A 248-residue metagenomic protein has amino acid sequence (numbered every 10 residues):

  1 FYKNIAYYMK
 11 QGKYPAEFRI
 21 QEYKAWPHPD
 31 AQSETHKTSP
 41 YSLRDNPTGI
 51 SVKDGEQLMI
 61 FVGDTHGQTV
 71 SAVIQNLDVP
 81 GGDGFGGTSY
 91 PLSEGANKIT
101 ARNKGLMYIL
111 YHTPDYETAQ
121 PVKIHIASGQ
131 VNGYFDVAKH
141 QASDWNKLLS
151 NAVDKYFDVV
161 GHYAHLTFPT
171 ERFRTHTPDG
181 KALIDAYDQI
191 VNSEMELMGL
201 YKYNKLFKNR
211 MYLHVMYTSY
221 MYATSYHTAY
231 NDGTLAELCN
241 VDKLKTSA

Functional and structural regions predicted by a protein language model:
F1-D136: Beta-strand-enriched, solvent-exposed domains that form extended recognition/catalytic surfaces
F1-Y2, G55, Q141, Y163 (+2 more regions): Helix N-terminus capping/helix-initiation residues
H28, H36, H66, H112 (+6 more regions): Histidine (H) residue identity feature
P40-L43, Y90-L92, H140-A142, K147-S150 (+1 more regions): Short amphipathic alpha-helical surface micro-motifs
H125-D158: Low-complexity, Pro/Ser/Thr- and charge-rich linker/hinge segments at domain boundaries
N146-L148, K155-A248: Catalytic cores of extracellular degradative/oxidative enzymes
